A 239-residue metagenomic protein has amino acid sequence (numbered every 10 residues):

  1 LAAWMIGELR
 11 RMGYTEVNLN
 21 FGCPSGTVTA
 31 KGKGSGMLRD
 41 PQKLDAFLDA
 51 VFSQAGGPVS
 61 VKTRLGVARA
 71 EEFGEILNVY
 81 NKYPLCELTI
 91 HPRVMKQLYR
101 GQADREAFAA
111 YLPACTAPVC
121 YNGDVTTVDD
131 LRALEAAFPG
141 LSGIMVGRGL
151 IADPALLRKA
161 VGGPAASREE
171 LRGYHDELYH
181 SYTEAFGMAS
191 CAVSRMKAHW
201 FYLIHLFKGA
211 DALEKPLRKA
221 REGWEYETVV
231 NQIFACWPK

Functional and structural regions predicted by a protein language model:
L1-K239: Flavin-dependent oxidoreductase catalytic cores
